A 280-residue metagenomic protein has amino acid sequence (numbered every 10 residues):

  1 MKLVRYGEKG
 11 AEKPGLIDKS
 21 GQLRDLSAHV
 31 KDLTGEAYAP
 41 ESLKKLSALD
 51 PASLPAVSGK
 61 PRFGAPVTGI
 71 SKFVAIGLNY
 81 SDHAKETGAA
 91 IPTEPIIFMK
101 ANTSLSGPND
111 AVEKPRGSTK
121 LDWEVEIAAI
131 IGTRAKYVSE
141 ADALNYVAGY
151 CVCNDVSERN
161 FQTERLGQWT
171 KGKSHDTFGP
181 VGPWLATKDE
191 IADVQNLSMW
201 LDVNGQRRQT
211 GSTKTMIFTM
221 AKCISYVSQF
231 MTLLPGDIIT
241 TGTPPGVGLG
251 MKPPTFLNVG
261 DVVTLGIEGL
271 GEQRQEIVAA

Functional and structural regions predicted by a protein language model:
M1-P95, T264: N-terminal non-catalytic cap/leader segment that marks the start of a structured domain
R5, K9-G10, S47, P55-A56 (+5 more regions): Catalytic-pocket segment enriched in acidic/His residues
P14, E126-I130, C151, W200: Residues embedded in well-ordered beta-strands
I91-P108, W123, N258-G269: Structural signature of FAD isoalloxazine-binding scaffolds in flavoprotein oxidoreductases
G107-A128: A structural-propensity feature for long, helix-poor, extended segments
A111-G117, T133-V138, E164-Q168, G182-K188: Glycine-rich, charged/polar anion/phosphate-binding loops that engage phosphate groups from diverse ligands
K136-Y150: N-terminal accessory regions of nucleic-acid-interacting proteins
